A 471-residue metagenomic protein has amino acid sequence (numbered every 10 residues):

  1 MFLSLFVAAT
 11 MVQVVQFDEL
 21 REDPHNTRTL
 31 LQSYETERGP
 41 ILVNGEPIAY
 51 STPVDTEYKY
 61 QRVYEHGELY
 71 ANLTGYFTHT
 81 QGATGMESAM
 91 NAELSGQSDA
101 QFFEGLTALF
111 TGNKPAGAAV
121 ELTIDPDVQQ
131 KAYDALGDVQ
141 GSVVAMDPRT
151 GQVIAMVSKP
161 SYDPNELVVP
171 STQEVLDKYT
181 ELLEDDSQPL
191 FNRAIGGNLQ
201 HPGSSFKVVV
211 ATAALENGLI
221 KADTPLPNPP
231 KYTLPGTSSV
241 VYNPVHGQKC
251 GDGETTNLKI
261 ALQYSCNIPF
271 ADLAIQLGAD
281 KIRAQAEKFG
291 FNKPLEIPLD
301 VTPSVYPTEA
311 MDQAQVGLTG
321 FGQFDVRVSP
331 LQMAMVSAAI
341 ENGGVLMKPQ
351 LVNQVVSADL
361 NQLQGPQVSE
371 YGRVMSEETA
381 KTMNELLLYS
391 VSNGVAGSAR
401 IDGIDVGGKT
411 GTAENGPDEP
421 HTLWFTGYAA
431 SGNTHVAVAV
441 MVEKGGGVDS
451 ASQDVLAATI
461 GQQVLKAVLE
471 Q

Functional and structural regions predicted by a protein language model:
M1-V175, L199, T224, D280-E287 (+1 more regions): Periplasmic/cell-envelope proteins involved in peptidoglycan metabolism and beta-lactam response
I154-S204, V209-G446, Q453: Beta-lactam-recognizing serine transpeptidase/beta-lactamase-like catalytic domain environment
